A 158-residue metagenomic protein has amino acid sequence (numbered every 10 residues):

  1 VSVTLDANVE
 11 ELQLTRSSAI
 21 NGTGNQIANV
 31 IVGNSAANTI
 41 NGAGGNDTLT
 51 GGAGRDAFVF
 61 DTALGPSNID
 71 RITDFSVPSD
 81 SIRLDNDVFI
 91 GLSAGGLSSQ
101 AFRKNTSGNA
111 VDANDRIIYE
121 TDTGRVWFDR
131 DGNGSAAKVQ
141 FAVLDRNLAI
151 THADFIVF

Functional and structural regions predicted by a protein language model:
V1-R71, S81-I82, R125, A136 (+1 more regions): Glycine- and aspartate-rich repeat motifs characteristic of hemolysin/RTX-like Ca2+-binding segments in secreted
Q13, R55-F158: Acidic glycine/aspartate-rich repeat arrays in secreted/surface proteins
